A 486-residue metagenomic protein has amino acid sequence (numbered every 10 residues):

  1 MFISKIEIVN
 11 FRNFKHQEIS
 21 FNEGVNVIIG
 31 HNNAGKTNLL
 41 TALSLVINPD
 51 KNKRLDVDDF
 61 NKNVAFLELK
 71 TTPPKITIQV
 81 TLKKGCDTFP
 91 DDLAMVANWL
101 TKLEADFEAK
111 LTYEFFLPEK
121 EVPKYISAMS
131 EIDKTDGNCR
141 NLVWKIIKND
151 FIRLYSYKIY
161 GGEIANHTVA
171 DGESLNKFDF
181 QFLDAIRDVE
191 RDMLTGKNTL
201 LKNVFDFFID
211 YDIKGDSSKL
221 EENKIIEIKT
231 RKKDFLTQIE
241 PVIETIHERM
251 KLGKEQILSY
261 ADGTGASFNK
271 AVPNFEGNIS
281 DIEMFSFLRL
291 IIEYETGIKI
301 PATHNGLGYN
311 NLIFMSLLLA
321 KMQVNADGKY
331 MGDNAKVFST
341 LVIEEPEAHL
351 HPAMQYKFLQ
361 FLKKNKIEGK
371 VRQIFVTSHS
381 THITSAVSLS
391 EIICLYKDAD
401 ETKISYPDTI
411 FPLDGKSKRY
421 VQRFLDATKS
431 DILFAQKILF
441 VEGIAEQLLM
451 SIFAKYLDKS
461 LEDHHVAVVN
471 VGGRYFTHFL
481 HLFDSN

Functional and structural regions predicted by a protein language model:
M1-D106, F115-L117: Nucleic acid-processing catalytic cores of prokaryotic defense/repair systems
M1-N48, F285-S286, I291-T428: Switch/communication elements of ASCE P-loop NTPase nucleotide-binding domains
R54-K70, G85-K233, L413-K416: Glycine-rich phosphate-binding loops of NTPases
L69-P73, L103-D106, G172-N176, L307 (+5 more regions): Conserved catalytic network of the ASCE P-loop NTPase/AAA+ motor domain
P73-I78, D106-L111, N176-F180, V337-F338 (+4 more regions): Short glycine-/polar-rich loops that comprise or flank the Walker A/P-loop and associated switch/sensor motifs
V80-K84, F115-L117, D184-R187, G277 (+5 more regions): Flexible glycine-/small-residue-rich
K177, V189-I343: Extended helical coiled-coil dimerization/tether regions that scaffold and oligomerize large DNA-maintenance assemblies
Q436-N486: Conserved helicase/translocase motor-coupling segment
